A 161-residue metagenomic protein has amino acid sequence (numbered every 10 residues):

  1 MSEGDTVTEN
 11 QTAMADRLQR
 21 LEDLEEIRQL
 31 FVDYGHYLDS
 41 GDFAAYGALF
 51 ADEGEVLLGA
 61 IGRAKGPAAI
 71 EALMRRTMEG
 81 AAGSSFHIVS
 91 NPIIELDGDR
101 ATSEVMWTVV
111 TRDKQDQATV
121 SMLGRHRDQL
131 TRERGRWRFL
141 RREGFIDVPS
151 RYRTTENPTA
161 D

Functional and structural regions predicted by a protein language model:
M1-H36, S40, A44, A48: Short, low-complexity N-terminal intrinsically disordered segments enriched in polar/charged residues
S2-T6, T102-E104, L123-R153: Short beta-strand edge/turn micro-motifs at domain boundaries
L18-L21, Q117, R153-T154: A short acidic/glycine-rich loop-to-helix N-cap element
F43-V109: A solvent-exposed, acidic/Ser-Thr-rich amphipathic alpha-helical stretch
T77, F86, I146-P149, D161: Extended, non-catalytic scaffold segments that flank or surround catalytic motifs
H87-V89, S121-H126: Short, surface-exposed coil-to-beta transition loops
V110-T119, S150: Short, cysteine-centered beta-strand-loop-beta hairpins and adjacent loop/turn segments enriched in charged/polar
T154-D161: Extended, polar beta-sheet/loop recognition surfaces of beta-rich domains that mediate binding to diverse ligands
